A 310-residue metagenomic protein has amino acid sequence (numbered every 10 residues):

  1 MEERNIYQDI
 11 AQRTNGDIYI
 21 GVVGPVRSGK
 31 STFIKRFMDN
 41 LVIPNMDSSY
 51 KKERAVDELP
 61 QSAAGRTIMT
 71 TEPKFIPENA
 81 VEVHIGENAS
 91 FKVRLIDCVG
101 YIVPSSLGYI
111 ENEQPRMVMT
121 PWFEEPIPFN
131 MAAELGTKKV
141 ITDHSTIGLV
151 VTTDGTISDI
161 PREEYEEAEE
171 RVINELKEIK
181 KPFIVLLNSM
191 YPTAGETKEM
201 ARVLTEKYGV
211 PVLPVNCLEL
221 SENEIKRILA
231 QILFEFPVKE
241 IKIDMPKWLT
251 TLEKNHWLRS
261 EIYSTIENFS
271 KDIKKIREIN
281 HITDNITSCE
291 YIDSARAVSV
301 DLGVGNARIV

Functional and structural regions predicted by a protein language model:
M1-P126, T142: Conserved G1/Walker A P-loop phosphate-binding module
E3-I6, Q12-K30, R36-N40, I228-E235 (+2 more regions): P-loop NTP-binding site
I20, R94-I96, T146-V150, I184-L186 (+1 more regions): Hydrophobic/aromatic beta-strand patches that form the interior of the parallel beta-sheet core in alpha/beta enzyme
V99-V103, D154-I157, M190-T193, L218-S221: Conserved nucleotide-binding/hydrolysis micro-motifs of P-loop NTPases
S105-G108, D159-E164, A194-K198: Conserved ATPase-coupling elements of RecA-like P-loop NTPase cores
S106-D159, E175-L176: Inter-motif core of Ras-like GTPase G domains
E164-E170: Charged helix-capping and loop-helix junction motifs
R171-I184, S189-N255: Canonical P-loop GTPase G-domain recognition
